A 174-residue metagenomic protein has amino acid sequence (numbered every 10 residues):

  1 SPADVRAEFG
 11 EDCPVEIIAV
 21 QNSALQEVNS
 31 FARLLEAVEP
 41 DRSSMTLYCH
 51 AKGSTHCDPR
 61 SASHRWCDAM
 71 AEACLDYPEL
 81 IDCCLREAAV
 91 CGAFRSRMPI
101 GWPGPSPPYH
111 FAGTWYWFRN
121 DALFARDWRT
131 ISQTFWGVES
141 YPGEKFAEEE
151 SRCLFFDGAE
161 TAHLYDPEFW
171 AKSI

Functional and structural regions predicted by a protein language model:
S1-I174: ER/Golgi luminal nucleotide-sugar-dependent glycosyltransferases, focusing on the catalytic module
